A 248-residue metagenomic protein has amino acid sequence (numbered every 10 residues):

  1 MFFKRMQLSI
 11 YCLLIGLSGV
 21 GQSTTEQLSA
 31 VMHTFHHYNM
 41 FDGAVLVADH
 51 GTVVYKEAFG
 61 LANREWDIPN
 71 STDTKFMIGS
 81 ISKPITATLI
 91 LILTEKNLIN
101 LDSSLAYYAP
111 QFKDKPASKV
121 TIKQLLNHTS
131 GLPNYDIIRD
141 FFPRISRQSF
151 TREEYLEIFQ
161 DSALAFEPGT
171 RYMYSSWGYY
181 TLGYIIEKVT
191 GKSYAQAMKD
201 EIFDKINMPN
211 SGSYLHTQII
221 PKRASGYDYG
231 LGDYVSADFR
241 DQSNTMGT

Functional and structural regions predicted by a protein language model:
M1-Q27: Bacterial Sec-dependent N-terminal signal peptides
Q22, S80, I202: Conserved catalytic cores of very large enzyme subunits
S23-F76, L98-N100, Q160-D161, G230-A237: Short, conserved catalytic-motif segment at the N-terminal edge
Q27, H36-A44, W66-N127, F166-S175 (+1 more regions): Short active-site loop at a secondary-structure junction that contains or immediately precedes the catalytic residue(s)
L46-A48, S104, K199-D200: Outer-envelope exported proteins of Gram-negative bacteria
L61-N63, S104-Q111, R139-R144, T217-I219: Short linear capping/connector segments at secondary-structure termini
S118-T248: Short, surface-exposed loop or secondary-structure junction motifs that flank catalytic or metal-binding residues
